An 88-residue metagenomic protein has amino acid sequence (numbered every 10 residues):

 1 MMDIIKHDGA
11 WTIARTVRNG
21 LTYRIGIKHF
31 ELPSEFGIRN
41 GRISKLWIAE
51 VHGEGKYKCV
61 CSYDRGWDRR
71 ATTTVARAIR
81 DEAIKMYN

Functional and structural regions predicted by a protein language model:
M1-E31: Negatively charged, low-complexity tracts enriched in Asp/Glu with abundant Ser/Thr
T22-D64: A short, structured beta-strand/loop element
E50-N88: Mixed-charge, Lys/Arg-enriched low-complexity segments
